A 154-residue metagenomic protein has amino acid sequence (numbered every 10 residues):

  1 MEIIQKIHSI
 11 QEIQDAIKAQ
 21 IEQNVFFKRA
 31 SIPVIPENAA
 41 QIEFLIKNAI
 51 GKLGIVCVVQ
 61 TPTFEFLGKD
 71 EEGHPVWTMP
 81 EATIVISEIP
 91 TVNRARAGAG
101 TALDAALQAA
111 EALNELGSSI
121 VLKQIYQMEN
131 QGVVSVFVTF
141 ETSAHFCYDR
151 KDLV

Functional and structural regions predicted by a protein language model:
M1-E37, F44-G51, T61-V154: Charged, amphipathic alpha-helical segments and their flanking helix caps
G54-V56: Structured nucleic-acid-interacting core domains from mobile-element enzymes and related host factors, especially RNase
